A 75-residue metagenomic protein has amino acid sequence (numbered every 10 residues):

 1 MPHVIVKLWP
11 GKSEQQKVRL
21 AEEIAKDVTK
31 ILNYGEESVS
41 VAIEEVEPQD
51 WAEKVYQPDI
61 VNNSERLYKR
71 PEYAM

Functional and structural regions predicted by a protein language model:
P2-M75: A domain-level signal for the structural core that forms small-molecule/cofactor-binding pockets and catalytic centers
